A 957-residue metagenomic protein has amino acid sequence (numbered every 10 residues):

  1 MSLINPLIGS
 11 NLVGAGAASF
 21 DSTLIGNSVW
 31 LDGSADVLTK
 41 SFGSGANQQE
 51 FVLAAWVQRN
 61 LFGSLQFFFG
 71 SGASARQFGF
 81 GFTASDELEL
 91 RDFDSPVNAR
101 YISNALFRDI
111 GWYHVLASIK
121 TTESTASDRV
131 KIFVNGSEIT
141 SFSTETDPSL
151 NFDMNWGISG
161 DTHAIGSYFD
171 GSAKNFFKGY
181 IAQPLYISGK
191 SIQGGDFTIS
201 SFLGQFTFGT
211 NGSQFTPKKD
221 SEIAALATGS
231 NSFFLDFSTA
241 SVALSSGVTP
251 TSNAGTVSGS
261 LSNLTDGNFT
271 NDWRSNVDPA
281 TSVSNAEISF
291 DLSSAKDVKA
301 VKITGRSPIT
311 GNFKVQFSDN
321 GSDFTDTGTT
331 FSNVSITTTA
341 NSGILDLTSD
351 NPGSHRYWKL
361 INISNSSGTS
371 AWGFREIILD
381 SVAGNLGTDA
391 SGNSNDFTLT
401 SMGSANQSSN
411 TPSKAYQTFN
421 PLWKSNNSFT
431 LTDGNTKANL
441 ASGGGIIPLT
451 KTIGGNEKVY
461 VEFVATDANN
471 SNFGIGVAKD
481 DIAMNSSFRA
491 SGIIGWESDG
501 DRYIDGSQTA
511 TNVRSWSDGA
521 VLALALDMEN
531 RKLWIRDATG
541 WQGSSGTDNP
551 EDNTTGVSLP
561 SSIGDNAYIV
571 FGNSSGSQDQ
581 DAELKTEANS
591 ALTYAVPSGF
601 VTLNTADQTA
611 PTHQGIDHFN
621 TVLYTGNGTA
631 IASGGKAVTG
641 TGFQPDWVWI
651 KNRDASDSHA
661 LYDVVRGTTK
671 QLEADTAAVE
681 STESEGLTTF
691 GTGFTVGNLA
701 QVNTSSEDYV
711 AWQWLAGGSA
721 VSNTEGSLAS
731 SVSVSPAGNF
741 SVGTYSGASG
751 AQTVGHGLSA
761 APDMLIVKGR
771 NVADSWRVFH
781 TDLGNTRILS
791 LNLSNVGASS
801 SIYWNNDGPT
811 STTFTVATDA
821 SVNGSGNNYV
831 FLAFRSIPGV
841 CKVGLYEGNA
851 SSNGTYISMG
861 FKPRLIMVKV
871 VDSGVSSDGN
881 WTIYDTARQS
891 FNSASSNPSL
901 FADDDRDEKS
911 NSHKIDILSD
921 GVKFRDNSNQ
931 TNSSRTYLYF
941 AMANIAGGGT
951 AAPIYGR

Functional and structural regions predicted by a protein language model:
S2-L7, N11-N27, S34, S124-A126 (+16 more regions): Extended recognition patches within non-cytosolic domains
S2-N5, N11-S191, T210-A240, S852: Extracellular glycan-associated modules
T23-L24, E50-L61, N135, A164 (+18 more regions): Extracellular, beta-strand-rich glycan-interacting domains
D32-F51, A99-F107, F169-A173, Q214-L226 (+9 more regions): Short surface loop/edge beta-strand patches of beta-sandwich-type extracellular domains that form ligand-contact sites
F67-L90, G474-D501, A674: Glycan-recognition/cleft segments
I110-T121, I132, V461, G519-L526 (+3 more regions): Short tryptophan-centered beta-strand motifs in secreted/extracellular beta-sheet-rich domains of glycan-recognition
V134-D161, S213, F331-S335, D537-Y568: Short, solvent-exposed beta-strand-to-loop segments that form ligand-recognition rims of beta-rich domains
L244, T256-T330, N341-A383: Aromatic, loop-rich ligand-recognition surfaces of beta-strand-rich domains
